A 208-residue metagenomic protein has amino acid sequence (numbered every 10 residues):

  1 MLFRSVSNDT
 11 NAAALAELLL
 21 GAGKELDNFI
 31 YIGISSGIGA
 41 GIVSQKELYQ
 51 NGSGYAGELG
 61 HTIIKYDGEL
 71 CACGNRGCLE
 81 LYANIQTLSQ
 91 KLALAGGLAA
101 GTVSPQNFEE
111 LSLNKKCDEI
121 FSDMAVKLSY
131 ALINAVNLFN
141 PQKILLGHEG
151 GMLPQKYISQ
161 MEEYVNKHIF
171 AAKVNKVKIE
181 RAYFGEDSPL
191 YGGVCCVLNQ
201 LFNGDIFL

Functional and structural regions predicted by a protein language model:
M1-L79, A83-Q86, L198-L208: Phosphate-binding/catalytic loop of phosphoryl-transfer enzymes
L70-C71, N75-L208: ATP-binding/phosphotransfer module of carbohydrate and carboxylate kinases, centering on a glycine-rich
